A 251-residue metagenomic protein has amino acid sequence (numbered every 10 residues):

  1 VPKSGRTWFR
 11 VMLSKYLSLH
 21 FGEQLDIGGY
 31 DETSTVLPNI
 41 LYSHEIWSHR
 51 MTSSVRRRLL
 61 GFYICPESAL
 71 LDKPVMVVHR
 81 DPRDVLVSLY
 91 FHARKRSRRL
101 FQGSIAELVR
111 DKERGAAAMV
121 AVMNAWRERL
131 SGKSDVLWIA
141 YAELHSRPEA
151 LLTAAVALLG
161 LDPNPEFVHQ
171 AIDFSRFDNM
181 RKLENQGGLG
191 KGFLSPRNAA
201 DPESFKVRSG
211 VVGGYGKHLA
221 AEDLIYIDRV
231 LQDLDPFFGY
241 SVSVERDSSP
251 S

Functional and structural regions predicted by a protein language model:
V1-I139, R208-S251: PAPS-dependent sulfotransferase catalytic domain
F21-I46, G132-K217, A221: The conserved 3'-phosphoadenosine-5'-phosphosulfate
